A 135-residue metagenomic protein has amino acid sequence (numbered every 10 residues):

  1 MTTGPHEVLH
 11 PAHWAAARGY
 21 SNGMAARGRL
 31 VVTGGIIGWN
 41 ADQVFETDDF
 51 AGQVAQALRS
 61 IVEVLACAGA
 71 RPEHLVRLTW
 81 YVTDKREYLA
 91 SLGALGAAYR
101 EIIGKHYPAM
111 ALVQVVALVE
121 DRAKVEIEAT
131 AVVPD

Functional and structural regions predicted by a protein language model:
M1-V76, V82-D135: N-terminal presequence-like segments and the immediate start of the first folded domain
